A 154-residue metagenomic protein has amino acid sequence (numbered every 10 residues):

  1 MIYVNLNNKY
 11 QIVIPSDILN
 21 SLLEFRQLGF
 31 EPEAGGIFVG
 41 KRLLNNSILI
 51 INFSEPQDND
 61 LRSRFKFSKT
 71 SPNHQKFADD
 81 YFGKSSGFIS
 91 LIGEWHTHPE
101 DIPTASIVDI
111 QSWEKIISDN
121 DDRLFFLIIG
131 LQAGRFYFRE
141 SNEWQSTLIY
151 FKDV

Functional and structural regions predicted by a protein language model:
M1-L91, E100-V154: Conserved beta-strand-loop surface patch within small alpha/beta domains used for substrate/adaptor or ligand engagement
H96-H98: Histidine-centered divalent metal-coordination motifs
